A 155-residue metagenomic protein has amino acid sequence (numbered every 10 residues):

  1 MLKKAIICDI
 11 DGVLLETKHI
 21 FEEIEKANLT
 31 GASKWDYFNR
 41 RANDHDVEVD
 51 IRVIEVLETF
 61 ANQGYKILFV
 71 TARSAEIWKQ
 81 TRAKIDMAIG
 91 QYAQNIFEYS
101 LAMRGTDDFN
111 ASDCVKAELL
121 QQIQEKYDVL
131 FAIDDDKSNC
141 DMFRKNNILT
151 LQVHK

Functional and structural regions predicted by a protein language model:
M1-K3, K126-Y127: Alpha-helical hydrophobic/aromatic positions enriched in membrane-embedded helices and signal peptides
L2-N110: Alpha-helical substrate-recognition element adjacent to the catalytic core
R52-V53, D113-K116, D136: Amphipathic coiled-coil/heptad-repeat helices and related helical stalk/stem segments that mediate oligomerization
K79, F109-V115, C140-M142: Short, solvent-exposed polar/charged micro-motifs at secondary-structure junctions
T81-Q91, E118, I123, M142-N147: Short, aromatic/basic amphipathic alpha-helical patches
N110-Y127: Donor nucleotide-activated moiety binding/catalytic core segment of transferases that use nucleotide-activated donors
L120, Y127-K155: Acidic, Mg2+-coordinating phosphoryl-transfer loop and its flanking beta/alpha structural elements, shared across
